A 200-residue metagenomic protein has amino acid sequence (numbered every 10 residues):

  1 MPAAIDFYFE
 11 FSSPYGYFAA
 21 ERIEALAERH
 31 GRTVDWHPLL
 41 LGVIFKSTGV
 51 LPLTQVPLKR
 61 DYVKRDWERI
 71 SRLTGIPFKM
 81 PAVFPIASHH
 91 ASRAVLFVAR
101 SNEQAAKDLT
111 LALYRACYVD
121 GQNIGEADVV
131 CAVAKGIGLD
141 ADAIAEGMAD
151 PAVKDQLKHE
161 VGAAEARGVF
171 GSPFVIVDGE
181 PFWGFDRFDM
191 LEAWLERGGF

Functional and structural regions predicted by a protein language model:
M1-I5, Q55-P57: Amphipathic repeat-derived elements
A3-D6, F11-R32, R100, Q104 (+2 more regions): C-terminal cap of thioredoxin/glutaredoxin-like
F11, Y15-D120: Structural alpha/beta surface segment adjacent to cysteine/selenocysteine redox centers across thiol/disulfide enzymes
